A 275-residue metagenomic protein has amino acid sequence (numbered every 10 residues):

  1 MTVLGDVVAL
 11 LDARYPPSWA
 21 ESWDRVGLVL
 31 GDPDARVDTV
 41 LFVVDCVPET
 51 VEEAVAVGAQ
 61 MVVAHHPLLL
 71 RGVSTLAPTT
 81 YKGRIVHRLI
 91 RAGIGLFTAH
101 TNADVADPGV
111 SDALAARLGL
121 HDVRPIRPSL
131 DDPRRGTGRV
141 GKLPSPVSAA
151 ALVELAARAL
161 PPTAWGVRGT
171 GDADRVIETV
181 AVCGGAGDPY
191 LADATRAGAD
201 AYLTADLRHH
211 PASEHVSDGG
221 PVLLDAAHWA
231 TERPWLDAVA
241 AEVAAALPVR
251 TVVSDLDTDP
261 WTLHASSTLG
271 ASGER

Functional and structural regions predicted by a protein language model:
M1-R275: Hydrophobic structural segments
